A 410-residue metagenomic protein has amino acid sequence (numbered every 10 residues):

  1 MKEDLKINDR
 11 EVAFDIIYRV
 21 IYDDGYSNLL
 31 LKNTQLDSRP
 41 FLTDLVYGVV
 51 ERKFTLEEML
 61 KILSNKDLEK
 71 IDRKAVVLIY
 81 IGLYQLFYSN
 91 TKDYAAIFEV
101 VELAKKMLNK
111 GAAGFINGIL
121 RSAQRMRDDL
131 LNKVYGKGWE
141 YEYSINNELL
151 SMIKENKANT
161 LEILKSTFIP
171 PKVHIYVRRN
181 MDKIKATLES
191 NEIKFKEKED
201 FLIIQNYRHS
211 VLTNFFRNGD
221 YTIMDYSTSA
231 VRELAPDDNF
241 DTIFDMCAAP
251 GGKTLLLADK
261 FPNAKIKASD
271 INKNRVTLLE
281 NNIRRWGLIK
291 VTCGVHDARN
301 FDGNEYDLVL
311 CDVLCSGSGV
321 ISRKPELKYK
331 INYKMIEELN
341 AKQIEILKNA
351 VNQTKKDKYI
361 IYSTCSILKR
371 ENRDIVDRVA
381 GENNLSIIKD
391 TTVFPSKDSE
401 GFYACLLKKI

Functional and structural regions predicted by a protein language model:
M1-I410: S-adenosylmethionine
